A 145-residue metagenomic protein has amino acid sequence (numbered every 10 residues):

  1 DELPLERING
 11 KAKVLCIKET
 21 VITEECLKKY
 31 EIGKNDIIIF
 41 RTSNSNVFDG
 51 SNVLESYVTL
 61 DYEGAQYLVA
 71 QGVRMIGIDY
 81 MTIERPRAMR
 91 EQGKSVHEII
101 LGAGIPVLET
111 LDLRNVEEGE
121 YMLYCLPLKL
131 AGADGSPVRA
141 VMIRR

Functional and structural regions predicted by a protein language model:
D1-R145: Active-/binding-site microenvironments in catalytic and ligand-binding cores
